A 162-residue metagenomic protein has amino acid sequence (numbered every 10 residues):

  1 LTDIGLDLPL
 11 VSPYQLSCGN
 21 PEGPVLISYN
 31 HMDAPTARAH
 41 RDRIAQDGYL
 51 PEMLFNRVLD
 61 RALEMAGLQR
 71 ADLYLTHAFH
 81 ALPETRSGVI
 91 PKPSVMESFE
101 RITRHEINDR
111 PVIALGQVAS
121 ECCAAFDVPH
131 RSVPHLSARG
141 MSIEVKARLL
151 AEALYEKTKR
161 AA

Functional and structural regions predicted by a protein language model:
L1-P111, Q117-A119, A124-F126, H130: A polyanion-binding, active-site-adjacent surface
E64, V128-A161: Short, flexible loop segments at boundaries between secondary-structure elements
